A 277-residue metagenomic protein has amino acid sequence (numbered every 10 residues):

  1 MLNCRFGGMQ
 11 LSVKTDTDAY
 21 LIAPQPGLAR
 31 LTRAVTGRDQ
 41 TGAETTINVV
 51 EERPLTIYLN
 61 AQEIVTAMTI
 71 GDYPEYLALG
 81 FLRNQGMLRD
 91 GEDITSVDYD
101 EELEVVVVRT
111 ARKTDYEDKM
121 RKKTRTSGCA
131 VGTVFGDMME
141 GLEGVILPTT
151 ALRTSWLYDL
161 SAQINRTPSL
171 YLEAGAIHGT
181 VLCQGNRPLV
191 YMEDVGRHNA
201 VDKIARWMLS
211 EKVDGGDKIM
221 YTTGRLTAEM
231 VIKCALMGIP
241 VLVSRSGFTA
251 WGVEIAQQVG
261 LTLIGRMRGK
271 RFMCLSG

Functional and structural regions predicted by a protein language model:
C4, G8-G185, V190-Y191: Intrinsically disordered, low-complexity regions enriched in acidic/Ser/Thr/Pro/Gln residues
D194: Flexible, glycine- and charge-enriched loops at secondary-structure boundaries
R197-G277: Feature captures the catalytic cores and cofactor-binding loops of soluble hydro-lyases/lyases that act on carboxylate
